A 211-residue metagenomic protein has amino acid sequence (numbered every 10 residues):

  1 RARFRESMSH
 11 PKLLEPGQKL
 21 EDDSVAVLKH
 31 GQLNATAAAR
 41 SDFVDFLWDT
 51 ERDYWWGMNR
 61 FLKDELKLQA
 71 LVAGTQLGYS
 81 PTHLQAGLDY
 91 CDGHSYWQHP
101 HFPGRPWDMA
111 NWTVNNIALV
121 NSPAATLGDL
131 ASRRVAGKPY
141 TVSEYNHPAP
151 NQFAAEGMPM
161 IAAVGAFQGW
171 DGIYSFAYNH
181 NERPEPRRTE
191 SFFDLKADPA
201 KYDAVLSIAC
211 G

Functional and structural regions predicted by a protein language model:
R1-F61, Q76-G78: Polysaccharide-binding and catalytic clefts of secreted carbohydrate-active enzymes
M8, K12, A70-L71, I173: Secondary-structure boundary/capping signal
D42-D45, D49, D53-R60, D64-P150: Glycoside hydrolase catalytic-domain groove-lining segments
W97-P100, N116-I117, V164-G169, P199-K201: Glycine-rich loops and low-complexity Gly/Arg-rich segments that provide flexible linkers or classic glycine-based
K138, G157, W170-Y174: Structural beta-strand/beta-sheet cores of well-ordered domains, especially the beta-sheet scaffolds that support
Q152-A155: Short, solvent-exposed loop/turn segments at secondary-structure boundaries
M158-A162: Amphipathic alpha-helical segments in well-structured domains
A166-G211: Aromatic- and carboxylate-lined catalytic core of secreted/periplasmic carbohydrate-active enzymes
